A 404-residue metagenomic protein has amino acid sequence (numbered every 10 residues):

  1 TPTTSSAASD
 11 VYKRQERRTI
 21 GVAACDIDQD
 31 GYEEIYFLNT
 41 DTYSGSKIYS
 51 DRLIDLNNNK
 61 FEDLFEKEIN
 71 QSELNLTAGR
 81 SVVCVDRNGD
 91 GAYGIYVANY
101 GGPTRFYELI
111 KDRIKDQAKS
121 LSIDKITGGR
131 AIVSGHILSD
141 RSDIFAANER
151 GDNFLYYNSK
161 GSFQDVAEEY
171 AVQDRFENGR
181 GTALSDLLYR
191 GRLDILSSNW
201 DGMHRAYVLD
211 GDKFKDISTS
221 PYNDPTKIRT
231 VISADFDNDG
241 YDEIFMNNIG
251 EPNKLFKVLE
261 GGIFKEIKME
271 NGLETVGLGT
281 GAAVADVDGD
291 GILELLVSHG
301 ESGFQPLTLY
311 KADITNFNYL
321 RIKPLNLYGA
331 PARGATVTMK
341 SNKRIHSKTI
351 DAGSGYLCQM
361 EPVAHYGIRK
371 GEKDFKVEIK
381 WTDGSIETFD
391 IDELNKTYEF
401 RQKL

Functional and structural regions predicted by a protein language model:
T1-A8, Y12: Single conserved hydrophobic/aromatic residue that forms the stacking wall/gate of nucleotide- or nucleobase-binding
S9, K47-F65, P103-Q117, D152-V166 (+3 more regions): Beta-propeller blade repeat segments, especially FG-GAP/WD-type strand-to-loop junctions in 6- to 7-bladed propeller
D10-K13, E66-E73, K119-I123, E168-Q173 (+2 more regions): Surface-exposed loop and turn segments in beta-propeller and other repeat-based domains that flank or scaffold
R18-A23, Y49, A78-R80, G102 (+8 more regions): Beta-rich catalytic cores
R18-Q29, E34, G79-G89, G129-S142 (+3 more regions): Beta-propeller blade termini
T19, S46-L56, K60-R87, S120-I123: Asp-box/WD-like beta-propeller blade repeats and closely related beta-sheet repeat scaffolds
Q29-L38, G89-A98, S139-A147, Y189-S198 (+2 more regions): Acidic/hydrophobic-patterned starts of short beta strands in beta-sheet-rich repeat architectures
F214, I263, K268-L404: Gly/Ser/Thr/Pro-enriched helix-cap/hinge segments flanking short amphipathic alpha-helices
